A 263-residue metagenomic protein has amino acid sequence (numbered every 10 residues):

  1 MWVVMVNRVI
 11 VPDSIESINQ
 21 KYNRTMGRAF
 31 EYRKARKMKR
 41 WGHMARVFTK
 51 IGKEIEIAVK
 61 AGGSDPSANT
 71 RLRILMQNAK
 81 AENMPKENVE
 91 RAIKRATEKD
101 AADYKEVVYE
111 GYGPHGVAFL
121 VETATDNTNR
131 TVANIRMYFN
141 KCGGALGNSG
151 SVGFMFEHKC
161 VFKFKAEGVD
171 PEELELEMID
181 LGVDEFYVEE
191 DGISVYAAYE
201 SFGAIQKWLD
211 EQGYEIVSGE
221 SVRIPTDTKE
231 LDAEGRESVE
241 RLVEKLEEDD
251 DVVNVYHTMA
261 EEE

Functional and structural regions predicted by a protein language model:
V9-I18, Y22: Short terminal hydrophobic/aromatic SLiMs and anchors at protein ends
Y22-G147, V152-V161, H257: N-terminal cationic and glycine-rich segments that engage phosphates or anionic surfaces
V161-E263: Positively charged, low-complexity, intrinsically disordered RNA-binding extensions
